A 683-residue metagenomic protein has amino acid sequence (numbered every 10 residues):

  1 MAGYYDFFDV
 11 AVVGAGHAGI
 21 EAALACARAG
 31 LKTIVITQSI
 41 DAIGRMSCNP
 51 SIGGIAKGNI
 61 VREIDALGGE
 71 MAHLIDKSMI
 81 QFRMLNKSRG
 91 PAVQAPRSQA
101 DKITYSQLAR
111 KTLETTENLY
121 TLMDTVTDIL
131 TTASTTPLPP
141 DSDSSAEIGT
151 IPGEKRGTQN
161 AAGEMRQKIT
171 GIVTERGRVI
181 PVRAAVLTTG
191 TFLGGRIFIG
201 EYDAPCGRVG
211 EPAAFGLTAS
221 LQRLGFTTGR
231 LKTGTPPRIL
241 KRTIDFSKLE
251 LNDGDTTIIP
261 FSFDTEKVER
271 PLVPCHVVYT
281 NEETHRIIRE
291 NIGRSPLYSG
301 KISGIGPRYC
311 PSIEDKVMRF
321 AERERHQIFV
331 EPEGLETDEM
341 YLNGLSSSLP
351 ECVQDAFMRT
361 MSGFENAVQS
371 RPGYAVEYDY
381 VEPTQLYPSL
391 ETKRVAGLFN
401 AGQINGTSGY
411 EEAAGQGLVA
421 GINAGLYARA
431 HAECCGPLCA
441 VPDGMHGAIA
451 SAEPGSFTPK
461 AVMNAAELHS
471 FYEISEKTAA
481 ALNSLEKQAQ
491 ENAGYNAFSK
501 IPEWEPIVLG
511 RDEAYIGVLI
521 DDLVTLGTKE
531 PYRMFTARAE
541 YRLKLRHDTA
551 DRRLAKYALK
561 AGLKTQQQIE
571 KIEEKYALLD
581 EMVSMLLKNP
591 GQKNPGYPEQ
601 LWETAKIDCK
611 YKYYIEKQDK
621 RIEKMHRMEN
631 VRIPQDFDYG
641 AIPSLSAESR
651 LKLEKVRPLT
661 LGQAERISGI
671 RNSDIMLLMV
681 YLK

Functional and structural regions predicted by a protein language model:
Y4-A18: Beta1/beta-strand and adjacent pyrophosphate-binding region of the FAD-binding site in flavoprotein oxidoreductases
D6-F8, E175-A184: Core beta-strand elements of the Rossmann-like FAD/NAD(P) dinucleotide-binding domain in flavoenzyme oxidoreductases
V13, V179-G190: Short hydrophobic core segments
L24-D128, R176, T188-P205, P212 (+3 more regions): Conserved N-terminal/central alpha/beta ligand/cofactor-binding core
L130-T135, G163-R178: Conserved beta-strand-loop-beta-strand element in the redox core of flavoprotein oxidoreductases
T218-D355, T525-G591: An anion/pyrophosphate-binding glycine-rich loop and adjacent beta-alpha core in soluble alpha-beta enzymes
L335, Y341-T407, V508-D521, W602-K652 (+1 more regions): A glycine-rich dinucleotide-binding beta-alpha-beta segment and adjacent secondary-structure elements that constitute
D512, T536-E540, K544-M676, V680-K683: Extended, charge-enriched "interface" segments that sit outside catalytic cores
